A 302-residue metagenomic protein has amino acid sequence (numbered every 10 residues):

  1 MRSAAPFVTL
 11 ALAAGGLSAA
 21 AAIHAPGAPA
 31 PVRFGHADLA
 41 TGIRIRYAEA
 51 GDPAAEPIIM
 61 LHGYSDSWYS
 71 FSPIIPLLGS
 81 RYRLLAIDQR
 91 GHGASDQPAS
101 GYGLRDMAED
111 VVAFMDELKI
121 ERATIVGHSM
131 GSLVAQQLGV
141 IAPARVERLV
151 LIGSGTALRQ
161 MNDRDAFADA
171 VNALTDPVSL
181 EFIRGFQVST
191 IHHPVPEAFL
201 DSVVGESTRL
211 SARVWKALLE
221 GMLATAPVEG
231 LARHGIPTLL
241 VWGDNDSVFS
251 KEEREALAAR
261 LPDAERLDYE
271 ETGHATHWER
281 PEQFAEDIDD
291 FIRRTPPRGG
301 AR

Functional and structural regions predicted by a protein language model:
M1-E56, R81-Y82, I120-E121, R209 (+2 more regions): Alpha/beta-hydrolase fold catalytic core
A40, A48, A86-M130, E286: Active-site loop/oxyanion-hole signature of alpha/beta-hydrolase fold enzymes
I43, E49-A94: Conserved HGGG/HGGXW glycine-rich cap/lid loop of the alpha/beta-hydrolase fold
Q136-I141, E147-P177: Flexible "cap/lid" loop of the alpha/beta hydrolase fold
R159-D165, D176-R233: Conserved alpha/beta-hydrolase catalytic His-Asp/Glu region
H234, L240-W242: Short beta-strand/loop motif that positions the catalytic acidic residue of the alpha/beta-hydrolase fold
N245-F249: Acidic catalytic loop of the alpha/beta-hydrolase fold
A264-E265, E271-R302: Catalytic active-site module of serine/aspartate enzymes centered on a nucleophile-bearing elbow/loop
